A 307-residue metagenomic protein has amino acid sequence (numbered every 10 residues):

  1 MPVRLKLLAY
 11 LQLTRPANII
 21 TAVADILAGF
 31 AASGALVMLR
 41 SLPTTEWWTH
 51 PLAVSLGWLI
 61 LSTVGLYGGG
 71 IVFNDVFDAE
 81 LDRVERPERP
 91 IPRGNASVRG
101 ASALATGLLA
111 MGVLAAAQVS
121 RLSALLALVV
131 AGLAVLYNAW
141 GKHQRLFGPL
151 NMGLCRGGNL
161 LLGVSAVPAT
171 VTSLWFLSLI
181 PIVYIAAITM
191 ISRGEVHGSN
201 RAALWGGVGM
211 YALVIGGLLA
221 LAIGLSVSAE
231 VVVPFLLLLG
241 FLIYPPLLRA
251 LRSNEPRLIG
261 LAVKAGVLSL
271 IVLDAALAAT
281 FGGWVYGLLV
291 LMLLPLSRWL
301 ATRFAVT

Functional and structural regions predicted by a protein language model:
P2-K6, W48-T49, R83: Juxtamembrane loop-helix boundary motifs flanking transmembrane segments in multi-pass membrane proteins
P2-L11, I19-I20, G157-T307: C-terminal membrane-associated helical module and adjoining short loops/tails
L8-A24, N138-Q144, G148: Alpha-helical transmembrane segments of integral membrane proteins, especially early/N-terminal helices
Q12-L13, D75, I91-A101, Q118-S123 (+3 more regions): Short, amphipathic, aromatic/basic-enriched membrane-interface segments that mark the entry/exit of transmembrane
A22-F77, L109-A117, R121-Y137, W175-A187 (+2 more regions): Membrane-embedded alpha-helical segments that form the functional core of polytopic membrane enzymes, especially those
S33-V37, V119-S120, G141-K142, A166-V167 (+2 more regions): Short helix-capping/hinge motifs at transmembrane helix termini and TM-loop junctions
G57-T63, A79-A134, G153-C155, N159-G163 (+4 more regions): Multi-pass membrane catalytic core of lipid/isoprenoid biosynthesis enzymes
S62-G100, I188-R201, L300, F304-A305: Acidic (Asp/Glu-rich) catalytic motifs at the cytosolic membrane interface
